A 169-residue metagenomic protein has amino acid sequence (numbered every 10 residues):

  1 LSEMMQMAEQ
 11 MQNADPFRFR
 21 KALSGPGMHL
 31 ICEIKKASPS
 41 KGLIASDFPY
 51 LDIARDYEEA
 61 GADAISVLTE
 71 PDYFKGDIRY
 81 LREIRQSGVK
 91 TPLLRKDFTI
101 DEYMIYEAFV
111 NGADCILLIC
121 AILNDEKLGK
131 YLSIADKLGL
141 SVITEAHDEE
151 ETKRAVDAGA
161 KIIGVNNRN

Functional and structural regions predicted by a protein language model:
L1, S133-I143, H147-E150: Alpha/beta catalytic cores of nucleotide-metabolism and tRNA/nucleoside-modifying enzymes
L1-A45: An N-cap/entry alpha-helix motif that binds or orients negatively charged groups
E3-Q12, P39-I44, D63-I84, C120 (+1 more regions): Glycine-rich, proline-tolerant flexible connector loops at the mouths of alpha/beta enzymes
I31-L51, T91-I100, S141-E145: Active-site mouth loops of central-metabolism enzymes
C32, Y57, I65, A108 (+2 more regions): Conserved, mostly hydrophobic/aromatic
D52-L68, G112: Catalytic domains of carbohydrate-active enzymes, especially glycoside hydrolases
G61-A62, S87-T91, V110-I116, D136-L140 (+2 more regions): Glycine-enriched alpha-helix->loop->beta-strand junction motifs that scaffold or abut catalytic
E70-V89, F98-Y106, L118-I134, E149-R154: Active-site-adjacent beta->alpha loops and helix N-cap segments on the catalytic face of soluble alpha/beta enzymes
